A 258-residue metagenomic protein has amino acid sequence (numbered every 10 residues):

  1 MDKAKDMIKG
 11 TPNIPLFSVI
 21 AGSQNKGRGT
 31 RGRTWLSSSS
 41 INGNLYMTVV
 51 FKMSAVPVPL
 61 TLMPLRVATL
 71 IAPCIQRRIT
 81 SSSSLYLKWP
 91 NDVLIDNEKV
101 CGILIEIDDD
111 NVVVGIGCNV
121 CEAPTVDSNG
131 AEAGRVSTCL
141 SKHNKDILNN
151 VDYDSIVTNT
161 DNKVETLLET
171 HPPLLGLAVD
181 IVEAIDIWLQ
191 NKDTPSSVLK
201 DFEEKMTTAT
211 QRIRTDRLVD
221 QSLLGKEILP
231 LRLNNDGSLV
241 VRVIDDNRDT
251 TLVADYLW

Functional and structural regions predicted by a protein language model:
M1-S84, C101, L148-T158, E165 (+4 more regions): N-terminal lobe of the biotin/lipoate ligase/transferase fold
M47, I71, D92, G117 (+2 more regions): Residue-level signal for inorganic ion chemistry
I95-D96, L223: Structural motif
D110-D154: Short, acidic (Asp/Glu-rich) active-site segment that either coordinates a divalent metal cofactor
K145-E227, L231: Conserved, helical-rich catalytic subdomain that frames metal- and/or nucleotide-binding sites in enzyme alpha/beta
